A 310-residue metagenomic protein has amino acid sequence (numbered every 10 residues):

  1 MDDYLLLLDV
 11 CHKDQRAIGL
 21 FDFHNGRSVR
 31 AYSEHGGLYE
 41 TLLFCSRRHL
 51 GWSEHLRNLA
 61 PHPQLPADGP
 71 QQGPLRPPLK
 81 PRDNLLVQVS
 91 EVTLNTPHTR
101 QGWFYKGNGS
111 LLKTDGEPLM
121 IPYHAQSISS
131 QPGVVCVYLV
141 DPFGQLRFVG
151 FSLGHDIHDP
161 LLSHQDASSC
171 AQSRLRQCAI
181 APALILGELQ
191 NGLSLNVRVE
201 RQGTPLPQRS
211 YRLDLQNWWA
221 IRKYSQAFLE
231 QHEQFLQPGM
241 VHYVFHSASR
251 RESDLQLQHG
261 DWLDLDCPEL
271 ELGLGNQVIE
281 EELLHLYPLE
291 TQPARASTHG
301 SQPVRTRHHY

Functional and structural regions predicted by a protein language model:
M1-L5, V10-C11, H24, P160-Y310: Catalytic-pocket segment enriched in acidic/His residues
M1-Q15, F21-N25, R30-R201: Active-site microenvironments in enzyme catalytic cores
